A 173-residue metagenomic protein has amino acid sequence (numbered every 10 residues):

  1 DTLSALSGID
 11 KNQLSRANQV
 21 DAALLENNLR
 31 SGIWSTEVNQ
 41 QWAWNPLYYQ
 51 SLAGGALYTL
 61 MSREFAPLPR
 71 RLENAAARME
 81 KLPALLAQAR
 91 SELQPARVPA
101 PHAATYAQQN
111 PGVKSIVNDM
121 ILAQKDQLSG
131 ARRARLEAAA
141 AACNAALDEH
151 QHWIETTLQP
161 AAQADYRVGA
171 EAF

Functional and structural regions predicted by a protein language model:
D1-F173: N-terminal maturation segment of proteins
